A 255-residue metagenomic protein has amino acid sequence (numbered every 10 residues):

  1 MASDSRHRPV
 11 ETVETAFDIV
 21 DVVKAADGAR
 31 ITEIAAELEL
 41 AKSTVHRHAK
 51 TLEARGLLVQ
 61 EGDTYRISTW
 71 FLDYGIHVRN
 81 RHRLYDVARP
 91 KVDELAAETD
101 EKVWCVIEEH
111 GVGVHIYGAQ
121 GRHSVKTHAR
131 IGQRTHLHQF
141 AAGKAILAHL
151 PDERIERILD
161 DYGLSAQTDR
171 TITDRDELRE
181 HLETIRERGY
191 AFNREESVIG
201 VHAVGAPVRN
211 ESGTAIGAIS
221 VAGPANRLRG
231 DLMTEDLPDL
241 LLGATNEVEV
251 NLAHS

Functional and structural regions predicted by a protein language model:
M1-Y85, N246, V250, H254: N-terminal helix-turn-helix
W70-T99, I116-G118, H123-H128: Conserved segment of winged-helix/HTH DNA-binding domains
V92-D100, W104-I107, E249: Short regulatory alpha-helical segment in sensory/regulatory domains of signaling proteins that mediates
C105-H110, G118-A119: Short hydrophobic alpha-helical segments used for membrane anchoring or interfacial signaling
T127-S197: Short, solvent-exposed recognition segments
A206-E211: Sensor-regulatory modules in signal-transduction proteins
A215: Glycine-rich acetyl-CoA-binding "A-motif" of GNAT/NAT acetyltransferases
A218-S255: Juxtadomain coupling helices with adjacent low-complexity linkers
